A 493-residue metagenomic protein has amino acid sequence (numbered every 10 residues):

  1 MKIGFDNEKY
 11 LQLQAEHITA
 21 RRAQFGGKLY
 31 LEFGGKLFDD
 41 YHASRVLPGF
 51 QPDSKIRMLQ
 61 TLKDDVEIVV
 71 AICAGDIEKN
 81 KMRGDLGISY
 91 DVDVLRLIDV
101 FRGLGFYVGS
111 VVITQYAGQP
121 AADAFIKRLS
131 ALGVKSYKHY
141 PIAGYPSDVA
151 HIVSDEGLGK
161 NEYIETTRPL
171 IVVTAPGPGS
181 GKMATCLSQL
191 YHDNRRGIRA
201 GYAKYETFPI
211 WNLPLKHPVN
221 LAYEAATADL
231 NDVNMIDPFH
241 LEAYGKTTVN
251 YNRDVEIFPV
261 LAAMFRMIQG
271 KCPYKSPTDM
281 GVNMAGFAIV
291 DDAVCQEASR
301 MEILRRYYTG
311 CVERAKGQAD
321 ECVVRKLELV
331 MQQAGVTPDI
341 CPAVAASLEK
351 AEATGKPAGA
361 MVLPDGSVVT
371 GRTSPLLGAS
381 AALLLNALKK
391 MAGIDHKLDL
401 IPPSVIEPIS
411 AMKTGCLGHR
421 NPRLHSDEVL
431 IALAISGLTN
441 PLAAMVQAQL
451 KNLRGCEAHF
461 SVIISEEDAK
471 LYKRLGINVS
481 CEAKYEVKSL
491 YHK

Functional and structural regions predicted by a protein language model:
M1-V173, Q189-A351, K356, L363-D365 (+2 more regions): Flexible phosphate-sensing "switch/lid" loops adjacent to ATP/NTP-binding sites across phosphate-transfer
G177-P178: The conserved Walker
K182, A358-A360: Transmembrane alpha-helical segments and their cytosolic interface motifs in multi-pass membrane proteins
T185: Hydrophobic positions on the alpha1 helix immediately C-terminal to the Walker A/P-loop
R372-T373: Short clusters of small/polar residues that mark proteolytic maturation junctions
L376-A392: A short, polar/charged loop-to-alpha-helix boundary motif
K390-P422: Short HxH-centered metal-ligating active-site micro-motif
